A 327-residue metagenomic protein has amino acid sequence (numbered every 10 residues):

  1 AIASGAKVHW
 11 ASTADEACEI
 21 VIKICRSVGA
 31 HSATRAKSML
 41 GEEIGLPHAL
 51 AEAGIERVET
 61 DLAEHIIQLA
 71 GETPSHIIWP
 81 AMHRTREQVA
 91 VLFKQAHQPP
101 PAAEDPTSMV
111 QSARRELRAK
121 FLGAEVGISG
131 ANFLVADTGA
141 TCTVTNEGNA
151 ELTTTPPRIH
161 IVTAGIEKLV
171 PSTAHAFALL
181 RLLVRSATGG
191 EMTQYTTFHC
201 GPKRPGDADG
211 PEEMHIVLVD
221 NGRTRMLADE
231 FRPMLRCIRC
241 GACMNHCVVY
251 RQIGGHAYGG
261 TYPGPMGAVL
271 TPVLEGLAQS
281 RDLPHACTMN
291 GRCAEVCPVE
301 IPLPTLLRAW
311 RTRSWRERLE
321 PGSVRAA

Functional and structural regions predicted by a protein language model:
A1-E230: The feature marks the mature, well-folded catalytic cores of soluble enzymes
S4-A6, C243, V249: N-terminal-biased segments
G206-M234, N245, V249-A327: Ferredoxin-type iron-sulfur electron-transfer modules in oxidoreductases and energy-metabolism complexes
C237: Sequence/structural segment immediately N-terminal to covalent heme-attachment motifs in c-type and related
C240: Catalytic adenosine-cofactor/nucleotide-binding cores of aminoacyl-tRNA synthetases and other
